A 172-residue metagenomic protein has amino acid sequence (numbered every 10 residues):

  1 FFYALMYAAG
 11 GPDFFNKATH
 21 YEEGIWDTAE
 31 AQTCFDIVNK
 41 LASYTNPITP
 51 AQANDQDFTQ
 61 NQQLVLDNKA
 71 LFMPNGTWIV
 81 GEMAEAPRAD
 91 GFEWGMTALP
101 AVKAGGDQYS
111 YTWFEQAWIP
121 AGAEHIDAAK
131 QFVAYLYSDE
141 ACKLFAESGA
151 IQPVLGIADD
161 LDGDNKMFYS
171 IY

Functional and structural regions predicted by a protein language model:
F1, T59-Q63, V80-A86: Pocket-flanking alpha-helical
F1-G24, N61, A70: Extracytoplasmic/periplasmic solute-binding protein
H20-A53, L99: Glycine-centered hinge/linker elements that transmit conformational signals in sensory and ligand-binding systems
S43-N46, E85-I151: Extracytoplasmic/periplasmic substrate-recognition and gating elements
A51-L66: Short helix-initiation/N-cap motifs at beta->coil->alpha
L66-N75, F92: Alpha-to-beta junction loops
N75-M83, E115: Beta->alpha turn/N-cap motifs
W94-A98, A146-Y172: Long, aromatic- and glycine/proline-rich binding clefts that accommodate carbohydrate-like moieties
